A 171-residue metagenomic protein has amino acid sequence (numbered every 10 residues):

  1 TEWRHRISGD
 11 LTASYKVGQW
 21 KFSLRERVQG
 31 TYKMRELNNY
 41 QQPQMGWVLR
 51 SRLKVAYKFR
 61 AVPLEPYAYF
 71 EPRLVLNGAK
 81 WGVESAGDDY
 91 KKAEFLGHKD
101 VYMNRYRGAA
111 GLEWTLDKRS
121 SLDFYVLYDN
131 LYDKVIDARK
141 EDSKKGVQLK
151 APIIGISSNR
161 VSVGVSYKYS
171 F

Functional and structural regions predicted by a protein language model:
T1, R25-Y32, A68-R73, D89-F95: Transmembrane beta-strand segments that form the barrel wall of outer-membrane beta-barrel proteins
T1-R50, R139, L149-S162: Outer-membrane pore/translocation modules
G9-Y15, E26-V28, S51-Y57, P72 (+2 more regions): Residues on the lipid-exposed face of transmembrane beta-strands in outer-membrane beta-barrel proteins
Y15-V17, V28-M34, P72-G78, Y128-K134 (+1 more regions): Transmembrane beta-strands of outer-membrane beta-barrel pores
G18-F22, A61-E65, K118-F124: Repeated loop/turn-to-beta-strand initiation elements of outer-membrane beta-barrel proteins
N39-N77: A contiguous pocket-lining binding segment that forms or flanks enzyme active sites
A68, A79-K99, M103-F171: Predominantly the C-terminal beta-signal and adjacent terminal strand-loop region of outer-membrane beta-barrel
